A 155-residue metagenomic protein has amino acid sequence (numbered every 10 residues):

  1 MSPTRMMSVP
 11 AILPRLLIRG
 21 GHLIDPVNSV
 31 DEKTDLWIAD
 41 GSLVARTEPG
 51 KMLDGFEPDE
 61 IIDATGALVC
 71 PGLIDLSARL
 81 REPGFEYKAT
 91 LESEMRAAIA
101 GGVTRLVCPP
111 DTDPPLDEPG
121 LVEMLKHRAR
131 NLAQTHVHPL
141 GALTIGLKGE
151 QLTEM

Functional and structural regions predicted by a protein language model:
S2-P71: Histidine-rich, glycine-flanked metal-binding segment
P10, E123, R128-M155: Metal-coordinating catalytic core of metallo-dependent amide/deamination hydrolases
D31, P115-E118, K148: Alpha-helix N-cap/helix-start motif
T34, S42, G102, L121 (+1 more regions): General structural feature for long, well-ordered alpha-helical segments within catalytic domains of soluble enzymes
P49, P110-D113, A142: Short, ordered loop/turn segments at secondary-structure junctions
P58, V103, Q134-H136: A generic structural signal for alpha->beta connector loops
A64-L132: Metal-associated gating/positioning segment near the N- to mid-region
